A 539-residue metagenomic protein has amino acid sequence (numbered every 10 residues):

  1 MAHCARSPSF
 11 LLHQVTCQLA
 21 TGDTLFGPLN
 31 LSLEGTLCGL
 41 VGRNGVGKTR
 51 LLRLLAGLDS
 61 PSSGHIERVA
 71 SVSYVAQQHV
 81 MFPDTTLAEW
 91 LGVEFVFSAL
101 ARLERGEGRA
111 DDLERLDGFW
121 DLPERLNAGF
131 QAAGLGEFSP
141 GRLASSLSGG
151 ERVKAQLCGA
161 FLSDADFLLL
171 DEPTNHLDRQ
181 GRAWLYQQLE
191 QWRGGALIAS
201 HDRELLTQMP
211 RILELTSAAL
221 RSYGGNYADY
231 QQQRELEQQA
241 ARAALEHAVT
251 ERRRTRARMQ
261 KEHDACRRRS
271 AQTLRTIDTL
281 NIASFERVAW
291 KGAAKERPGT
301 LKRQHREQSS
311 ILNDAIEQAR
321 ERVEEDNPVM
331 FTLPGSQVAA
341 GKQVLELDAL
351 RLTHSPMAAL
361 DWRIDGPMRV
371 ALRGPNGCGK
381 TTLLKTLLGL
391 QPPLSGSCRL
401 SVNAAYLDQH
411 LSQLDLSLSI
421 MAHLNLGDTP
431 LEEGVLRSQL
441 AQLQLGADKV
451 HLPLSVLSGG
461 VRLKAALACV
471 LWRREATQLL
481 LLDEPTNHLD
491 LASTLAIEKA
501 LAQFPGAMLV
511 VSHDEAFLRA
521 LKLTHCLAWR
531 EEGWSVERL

Functional and structural regions predicted by a protein language model:
A2-Q18, V96-V153, L236-H354: Coupling and communication elements adjacent to P-loop NTPase active sites across diverse families
L12-V15, T24-T36, G64, L347-D365 (+1 more regions): Conserved beta-strand
L37-C38, R50-D111, G366-C378, T382-V435 (+2 more regions): ABC ATPase nucleotide-binding domain signature region
M81-G149, Q409-Q478, N487: ABC-family P-loop ATPase nucleotide-binding domains
D84-T85, E89, L215-A243, W529-L539: Conserved beta-strand-loop-alpha-helix hinge in the C-terminal portion of ABC ATPase nucleotide-binding domains
L157, L467, T486, I497: Hydrophobic anchor residue at the start of the ABC signature
L168-E172, L177, L185, L407 (+2 more regions): Catalytic Walker B motif of ABC-type/P-loop ATPase nucleotide-binding domains
D202-Q208, D229, E515-A520: Conserved H-loop
